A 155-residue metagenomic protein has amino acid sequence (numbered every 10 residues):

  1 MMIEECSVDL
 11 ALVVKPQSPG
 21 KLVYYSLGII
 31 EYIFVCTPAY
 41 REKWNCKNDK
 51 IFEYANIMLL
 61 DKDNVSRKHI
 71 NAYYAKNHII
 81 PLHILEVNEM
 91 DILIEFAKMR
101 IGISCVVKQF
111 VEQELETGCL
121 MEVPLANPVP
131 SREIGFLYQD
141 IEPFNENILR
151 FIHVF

Functional and structural regions predicted by a protein language model:
M1, Y25, K50, I94-E95: Alpha-helical segments flanking ligand/cofactor-binding loops in enzyme cores
M1-Y32, C36, K43-N45: Short beta-strand-centered segments that line the small-molecule binding cleft or hinge of alpha/beta clamshell
K15-P16, P38, D63, K108-F110: Short secondary-structure boundary segments
V23-I33, T117-S131: Short beta-strand->loop
I33-V35, A39, N56, M121 (+1 more regions): Residues embedded in well-ordered beta-strands
E42-W44, A55-N77, F144-E146, I152: Secondary-structure junction motif
N71-V123: Hydrophobic hinge/microswitch elements
M121-F155: A late-sequence structural motif
